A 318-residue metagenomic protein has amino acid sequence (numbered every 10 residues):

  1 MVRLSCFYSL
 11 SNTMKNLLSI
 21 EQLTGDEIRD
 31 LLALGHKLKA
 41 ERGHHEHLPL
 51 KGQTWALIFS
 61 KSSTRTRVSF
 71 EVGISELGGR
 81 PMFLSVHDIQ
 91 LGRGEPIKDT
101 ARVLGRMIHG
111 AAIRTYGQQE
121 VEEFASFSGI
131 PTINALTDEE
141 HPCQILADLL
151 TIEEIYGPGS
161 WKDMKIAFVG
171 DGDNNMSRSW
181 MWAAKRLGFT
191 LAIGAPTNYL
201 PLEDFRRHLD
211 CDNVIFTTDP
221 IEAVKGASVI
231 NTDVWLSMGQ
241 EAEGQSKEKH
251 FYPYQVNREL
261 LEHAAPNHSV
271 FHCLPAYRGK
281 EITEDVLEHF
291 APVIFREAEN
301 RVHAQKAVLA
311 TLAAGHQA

Functional and structural regions predicted by a protein language model:
T13-V68, V72, E140: Positively charged, low-complexity intrinsically disordered leader regions
T54, F59-M107: Active-site cofactor/substrate anionic-group-binding motifs, chiefly glycine- and Lys/Arg-rich phosphate-binding loops
S60-V72, E154-T232: Glycine-rich phosphate/diphosphate-binding loop of Rossmann-like nucleotide-binding domains
H109-A183, H272: Anion-binding alpha/beta catalytic cores of soluble intermediary-metabolism enzymes, centered on
L209-D285: Rossmann-like adenosine-cofactor binding region
N267-H268, C273-A318: Adenosine-phosphate binding glycine-rich loop
